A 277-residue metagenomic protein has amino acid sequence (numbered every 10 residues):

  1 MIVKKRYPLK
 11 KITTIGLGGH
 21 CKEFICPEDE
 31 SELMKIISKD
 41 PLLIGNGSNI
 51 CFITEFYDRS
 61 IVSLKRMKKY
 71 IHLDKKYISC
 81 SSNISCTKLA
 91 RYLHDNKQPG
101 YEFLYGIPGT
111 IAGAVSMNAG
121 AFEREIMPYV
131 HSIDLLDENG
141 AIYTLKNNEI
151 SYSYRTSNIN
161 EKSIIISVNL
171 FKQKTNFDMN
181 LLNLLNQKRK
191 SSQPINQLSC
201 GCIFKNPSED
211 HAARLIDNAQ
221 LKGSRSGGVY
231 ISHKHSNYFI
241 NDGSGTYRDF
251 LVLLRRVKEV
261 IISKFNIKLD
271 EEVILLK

Functional and structural regions predicted by a protein language model:
M1-I111, V115: Anion-binding (especially nucleotide phosphate/pyrophosphate-binding) glycine-rich loop and adjoining beta-alpha core
T14-K22, E55, S116, G120 (+8 more regions): Short capping/connector residues at structural and topological boundaries
I15-G18, L43-G45, C51-T54, I71-L73 (+6 more regions): Solvent-exposed alpha-helices and their adjacent loops that cap or buttress functional pockets in soluble metabolic
I50, L136-R255, E259-V260, K264-K277: Phosphate/pyrophosphate- and phosphate-bearing ligand-binding catalytic cores of soluble enzymes
K69-H72, H131-L135: Short polybasic amphipathic segments
T87, R91, M117-G120, N148-Y152: Short acidic (Asp/Glu) patches
P108, A112-I126, Y143: Core subunits and conserved enzymes of cellular information-processing and envelope-translocation systems across
